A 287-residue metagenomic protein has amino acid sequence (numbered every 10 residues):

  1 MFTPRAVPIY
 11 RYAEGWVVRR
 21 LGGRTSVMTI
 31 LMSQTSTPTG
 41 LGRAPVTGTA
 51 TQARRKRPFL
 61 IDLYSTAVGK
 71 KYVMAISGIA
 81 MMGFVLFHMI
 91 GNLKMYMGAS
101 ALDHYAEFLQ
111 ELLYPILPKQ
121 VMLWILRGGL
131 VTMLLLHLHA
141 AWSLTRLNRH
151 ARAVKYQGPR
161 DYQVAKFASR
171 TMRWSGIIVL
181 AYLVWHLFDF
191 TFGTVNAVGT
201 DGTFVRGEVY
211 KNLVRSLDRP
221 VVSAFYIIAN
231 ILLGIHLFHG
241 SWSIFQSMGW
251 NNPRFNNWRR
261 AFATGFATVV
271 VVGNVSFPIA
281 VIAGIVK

Functional and structural regions predicted by a protein language model:
F2-V7: Extreme N-terminal basic, low-complexity initiation segments that serve as generic localization/processing leaders
I9-V17, G22-K287: Membrane-embedded alpha-helical bundles that constitute the cytochrome b-like, heme-associated redox core of multi-pass
